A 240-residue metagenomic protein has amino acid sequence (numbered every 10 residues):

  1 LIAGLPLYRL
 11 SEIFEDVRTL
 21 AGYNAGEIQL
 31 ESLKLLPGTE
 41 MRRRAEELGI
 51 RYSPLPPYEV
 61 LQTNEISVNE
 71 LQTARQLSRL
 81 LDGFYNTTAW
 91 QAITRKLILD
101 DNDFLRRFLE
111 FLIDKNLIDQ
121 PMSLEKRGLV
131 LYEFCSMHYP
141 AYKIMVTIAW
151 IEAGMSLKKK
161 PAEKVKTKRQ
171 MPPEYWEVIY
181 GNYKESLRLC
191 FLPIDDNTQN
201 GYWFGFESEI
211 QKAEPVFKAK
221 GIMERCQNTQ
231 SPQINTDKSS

Functional and structural regions predicted by a protein language model:
L1-N102: A structural motif corresponding to the C-terminal lobe/cap of the Radical SAM core domain
R79-S240: Radical SAM enzyme core and accessory elements
